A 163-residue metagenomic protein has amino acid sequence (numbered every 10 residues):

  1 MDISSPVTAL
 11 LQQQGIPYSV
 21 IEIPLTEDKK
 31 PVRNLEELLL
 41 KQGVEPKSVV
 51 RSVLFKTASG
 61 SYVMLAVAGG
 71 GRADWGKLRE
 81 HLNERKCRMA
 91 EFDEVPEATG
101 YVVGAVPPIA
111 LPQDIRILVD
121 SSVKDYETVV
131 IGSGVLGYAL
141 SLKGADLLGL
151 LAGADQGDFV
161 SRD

Functional and structural regions predicted by a protein language model:
M1-D163: Extended, low-hydrophobicity, polar/charged segments
